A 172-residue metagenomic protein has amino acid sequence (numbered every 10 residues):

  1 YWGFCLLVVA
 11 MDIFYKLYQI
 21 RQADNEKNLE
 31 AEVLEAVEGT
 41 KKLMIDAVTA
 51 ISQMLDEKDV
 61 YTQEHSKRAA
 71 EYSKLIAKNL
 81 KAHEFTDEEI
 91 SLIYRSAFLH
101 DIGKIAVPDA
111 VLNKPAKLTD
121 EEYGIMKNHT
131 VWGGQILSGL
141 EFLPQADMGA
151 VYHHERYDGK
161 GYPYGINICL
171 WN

Functional and structural regions predicted by a protein language model:
Y1, M11-D12, H83-D87: General structural signal for secondary-structure boundaries
W2-G3, L92: Alpha-helical transmembrane segments of integral membrane proteins
G3-A36: Juxtamembrane or sensor-core-proximal signal-transducing alpha helices that couple sensory domains to cytosolic
I45-N172: Metal-dependent catalytic cores of enzymes that make or break cyclic nucleotides and related phosphoester linkages
